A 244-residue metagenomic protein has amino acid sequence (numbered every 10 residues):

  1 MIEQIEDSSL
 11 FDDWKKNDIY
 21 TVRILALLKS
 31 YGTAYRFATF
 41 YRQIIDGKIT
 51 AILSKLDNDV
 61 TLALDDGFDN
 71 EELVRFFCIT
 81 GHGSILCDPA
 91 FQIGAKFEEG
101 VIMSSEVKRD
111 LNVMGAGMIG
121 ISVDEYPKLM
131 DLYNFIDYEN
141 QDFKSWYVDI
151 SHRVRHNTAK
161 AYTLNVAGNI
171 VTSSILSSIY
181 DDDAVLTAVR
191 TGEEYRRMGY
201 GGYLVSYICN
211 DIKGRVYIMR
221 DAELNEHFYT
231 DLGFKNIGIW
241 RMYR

Functional and structural regions predicted by a protein language model:
M1-I24, K108-S145: Short amphipathic alpha-helix that is part of the acyltransferase structural core
I2, N17-C78, I170-T187, E193: Conserved donor-binding loop and adjoining core beta-sheet/short helix segment in diverse acyl/aminoacyl transferases
F40-I44, A161-N165, Y217: Cytosolic beta-strand hydrophobic patch enriched in CBS
K48-I49, S54-A116, I218, W240-R244: Acyl-donor-binding surface of acyltransferase catalytic domains
F68-F77, T191, R197-D211, H227 (+1 more regions): Conserved acetyl-CoA-binding loop-helix of GNAT-fold acetyltransferases
A90-E99, G202, A222-W240: Conserved active-site alpha-helix within GNAT-family acetyltransferase domains
M130-V185, R190: A mid-sequence, solvent-exposed acidic-amphipathic segment
L164-N165, S177, Y200-D211, I218-D221: Recognition helices and adjacent regulatory flanks at domain boundaries
